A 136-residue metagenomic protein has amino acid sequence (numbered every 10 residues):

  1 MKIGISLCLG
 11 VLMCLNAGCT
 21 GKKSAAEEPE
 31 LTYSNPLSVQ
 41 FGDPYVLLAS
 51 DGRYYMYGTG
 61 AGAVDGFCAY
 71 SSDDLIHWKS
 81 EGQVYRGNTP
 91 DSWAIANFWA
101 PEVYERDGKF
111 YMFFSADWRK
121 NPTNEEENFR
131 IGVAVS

Functional and structural regions predicted by a protein language model:
M1-I5: Positively charged n-region of N-terminal signal peptides that target proteins for export
S6-N16: Bacterial N-terminal signal peptides
G18-S136: Carbohydrate-active catalytic/glycan-binding domains of CAZyme proteins, especially the secreted or lumenal ectodomains
